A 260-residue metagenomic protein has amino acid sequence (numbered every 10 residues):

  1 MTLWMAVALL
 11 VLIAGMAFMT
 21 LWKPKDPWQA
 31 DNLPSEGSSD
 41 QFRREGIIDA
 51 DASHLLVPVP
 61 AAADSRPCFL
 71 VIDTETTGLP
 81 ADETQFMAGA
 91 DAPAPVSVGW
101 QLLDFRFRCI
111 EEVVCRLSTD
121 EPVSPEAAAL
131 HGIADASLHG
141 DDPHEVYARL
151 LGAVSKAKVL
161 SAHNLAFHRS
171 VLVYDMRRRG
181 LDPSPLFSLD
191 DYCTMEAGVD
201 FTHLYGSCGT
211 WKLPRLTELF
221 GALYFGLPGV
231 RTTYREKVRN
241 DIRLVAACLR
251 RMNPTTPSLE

Functional and structural regions predicted by a protein language model:
T2-T74, G78-A81: N-terminal accessory regions of nucleic-acid-interacting proteins
W22, W28, P60, S65-C68 (+3 more regions): Metal-dependent phosphoesterase core characteristic of DEDDh/y 3'-5' exonuclease domains
A128-A148: Metal-dependent phosphoesterase signature
